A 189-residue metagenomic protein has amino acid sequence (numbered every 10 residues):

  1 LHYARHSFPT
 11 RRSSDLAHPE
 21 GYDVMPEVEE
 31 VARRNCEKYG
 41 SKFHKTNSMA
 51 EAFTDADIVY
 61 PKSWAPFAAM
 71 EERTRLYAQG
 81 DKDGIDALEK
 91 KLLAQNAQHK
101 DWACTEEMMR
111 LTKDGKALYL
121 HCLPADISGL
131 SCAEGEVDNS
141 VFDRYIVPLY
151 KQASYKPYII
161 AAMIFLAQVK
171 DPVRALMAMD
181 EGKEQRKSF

Functional and structural regions predicted by a protein language model:
L1-S13: Short, small-residue-biased leader/transition segments that mark boundaries at the very start of proteins
R11-F189: Structural/interface elements that position substrates and couple domains in central-metabolism enzymes
